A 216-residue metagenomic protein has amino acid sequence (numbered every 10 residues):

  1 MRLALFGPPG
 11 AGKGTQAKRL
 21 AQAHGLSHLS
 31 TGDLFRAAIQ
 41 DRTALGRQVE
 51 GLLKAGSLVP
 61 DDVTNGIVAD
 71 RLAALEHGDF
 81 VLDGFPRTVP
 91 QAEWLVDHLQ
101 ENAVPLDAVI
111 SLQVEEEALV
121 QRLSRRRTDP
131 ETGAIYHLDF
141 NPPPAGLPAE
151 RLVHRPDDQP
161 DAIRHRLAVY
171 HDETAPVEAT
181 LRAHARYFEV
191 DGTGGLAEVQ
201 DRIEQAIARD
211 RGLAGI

Functional and structural regions predicted by a protein language model:
M1-I216: Glycine-rich phosphate-binding loop of ATP-dependent small-molecule kinases
